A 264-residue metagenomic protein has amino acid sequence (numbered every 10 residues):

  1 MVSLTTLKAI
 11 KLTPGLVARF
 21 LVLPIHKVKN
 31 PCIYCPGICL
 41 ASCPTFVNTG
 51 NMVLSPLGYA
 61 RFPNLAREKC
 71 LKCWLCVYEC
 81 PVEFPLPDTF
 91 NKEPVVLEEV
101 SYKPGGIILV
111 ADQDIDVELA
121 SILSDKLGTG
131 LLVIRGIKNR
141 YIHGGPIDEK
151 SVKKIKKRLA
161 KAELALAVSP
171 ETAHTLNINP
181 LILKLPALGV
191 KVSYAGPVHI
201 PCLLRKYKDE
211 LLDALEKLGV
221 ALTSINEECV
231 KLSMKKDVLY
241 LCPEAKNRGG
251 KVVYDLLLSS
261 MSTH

Functional and structural regions predicted by a protein language model:
V2-G15, L21-K29, L86-H264: Iron-sulfur cluster-binding electron-transfer modules in prokaryotic oxidoreductases
I33-L65, K69-V95: Iron-sulfur cluster-binding cysteine motifs and their immediate structural context in ferredoxin-like electron-transfer
